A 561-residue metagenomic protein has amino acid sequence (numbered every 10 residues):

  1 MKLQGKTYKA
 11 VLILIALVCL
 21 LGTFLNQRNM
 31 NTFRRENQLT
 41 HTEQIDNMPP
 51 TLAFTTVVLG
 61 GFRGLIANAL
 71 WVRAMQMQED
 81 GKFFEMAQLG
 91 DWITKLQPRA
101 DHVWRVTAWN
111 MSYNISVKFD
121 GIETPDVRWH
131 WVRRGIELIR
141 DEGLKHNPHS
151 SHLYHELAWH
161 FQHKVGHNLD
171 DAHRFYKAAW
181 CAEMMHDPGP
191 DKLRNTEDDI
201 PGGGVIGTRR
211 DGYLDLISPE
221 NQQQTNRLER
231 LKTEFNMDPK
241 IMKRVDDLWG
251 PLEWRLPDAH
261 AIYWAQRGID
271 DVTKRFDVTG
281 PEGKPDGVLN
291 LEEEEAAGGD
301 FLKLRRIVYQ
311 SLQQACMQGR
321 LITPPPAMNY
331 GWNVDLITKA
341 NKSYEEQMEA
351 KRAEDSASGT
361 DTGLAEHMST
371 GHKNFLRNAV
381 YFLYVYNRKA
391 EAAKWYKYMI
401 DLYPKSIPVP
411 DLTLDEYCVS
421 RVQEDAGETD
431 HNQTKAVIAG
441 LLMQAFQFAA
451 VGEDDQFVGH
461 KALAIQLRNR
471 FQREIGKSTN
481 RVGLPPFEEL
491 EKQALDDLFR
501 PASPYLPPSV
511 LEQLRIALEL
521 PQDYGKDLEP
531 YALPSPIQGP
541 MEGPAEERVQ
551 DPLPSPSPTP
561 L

Functional and structural regions predicted by a protein language model:
K2-V106, N110, N114, R134-D141 (+2 more regions): N-terminal alpha-helical interaction modules that lie
M111, R128, S151-Y154: Aromatic-lined, polymer-binding surfaces characteristic of secreted/periplasmic polysaccharide-degrading enzymes
I115-E123: Short acidic, glycine/proline-rich loop/turn micro-motifs
E123-W131: Alpha-helix N-cap and loop-to-helix initiation/capping positions
Y154-G166: Acidic helix/loop microenvironments that form the catalytic cleft of cell-wall polysaccharide enzymes
